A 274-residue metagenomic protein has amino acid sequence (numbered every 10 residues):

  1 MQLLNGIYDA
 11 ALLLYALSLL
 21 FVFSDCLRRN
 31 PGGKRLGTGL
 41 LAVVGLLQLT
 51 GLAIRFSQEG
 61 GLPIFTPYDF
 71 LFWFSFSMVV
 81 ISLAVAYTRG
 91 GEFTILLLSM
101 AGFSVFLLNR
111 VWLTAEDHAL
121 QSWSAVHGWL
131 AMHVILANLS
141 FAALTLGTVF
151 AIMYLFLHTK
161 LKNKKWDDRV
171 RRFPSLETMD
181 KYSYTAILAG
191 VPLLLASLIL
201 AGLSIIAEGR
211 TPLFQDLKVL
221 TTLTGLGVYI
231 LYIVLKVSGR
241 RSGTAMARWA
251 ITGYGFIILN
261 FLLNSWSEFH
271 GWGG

Functional and structural regions predicted by a protein language model:
L4-H118, A137-H158, T178-E208, F214-G274: Hydrophobic cores of alpha-helical transmembrane segments in multi-pass integral membrane proteins
S57-E59, A125, P174: Residue-level signal for pocket-adjacent positions within structured domains
D117-M132: Interhelical loops and loop-helix junctions of multi-pass membrane transporters/channels
L161-E177: Juxtamembrane inter-helical linkers in multi-pass membrane proteins
